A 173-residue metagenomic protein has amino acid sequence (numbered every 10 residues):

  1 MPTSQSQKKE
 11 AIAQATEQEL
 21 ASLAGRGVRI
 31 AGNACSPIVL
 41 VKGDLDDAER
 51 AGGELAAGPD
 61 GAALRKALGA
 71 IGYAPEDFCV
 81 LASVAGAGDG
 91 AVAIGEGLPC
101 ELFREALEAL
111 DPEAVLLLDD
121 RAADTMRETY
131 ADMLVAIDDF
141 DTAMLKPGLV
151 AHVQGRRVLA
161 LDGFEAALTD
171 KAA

Functional and structural regions predicted by a protein language model:
M1-A173: A polyanion-binding, active-site-adjacent surface
